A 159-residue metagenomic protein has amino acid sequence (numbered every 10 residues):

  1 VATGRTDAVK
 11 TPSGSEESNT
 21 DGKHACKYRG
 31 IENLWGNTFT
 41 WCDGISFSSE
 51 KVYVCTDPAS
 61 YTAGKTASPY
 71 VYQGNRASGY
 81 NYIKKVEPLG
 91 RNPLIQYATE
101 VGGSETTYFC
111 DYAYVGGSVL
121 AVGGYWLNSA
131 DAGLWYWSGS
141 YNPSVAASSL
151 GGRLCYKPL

Functional and structural regions predicted by a protein language model:
T3-T6, T11-P12, S18-D21, A25 (+2 more regions): C-terminal, surface-exposed recognition/capping segments
S48-P58: A short, polar/charged loop-to-alpha-helix boundary motif
